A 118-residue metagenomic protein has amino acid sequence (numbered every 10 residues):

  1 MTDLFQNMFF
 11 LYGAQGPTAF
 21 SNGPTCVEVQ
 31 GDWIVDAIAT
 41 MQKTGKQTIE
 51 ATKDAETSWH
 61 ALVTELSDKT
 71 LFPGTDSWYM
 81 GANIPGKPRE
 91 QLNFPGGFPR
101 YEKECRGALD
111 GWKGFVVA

Functional and structural regions predicted by a protein language model:
M1-F10: FAD-site-proximal beta/loop scaffold in flavoenzymes
F9-A118: C-terminal, flexible cofactor-proximal segment of oxidoreductases
